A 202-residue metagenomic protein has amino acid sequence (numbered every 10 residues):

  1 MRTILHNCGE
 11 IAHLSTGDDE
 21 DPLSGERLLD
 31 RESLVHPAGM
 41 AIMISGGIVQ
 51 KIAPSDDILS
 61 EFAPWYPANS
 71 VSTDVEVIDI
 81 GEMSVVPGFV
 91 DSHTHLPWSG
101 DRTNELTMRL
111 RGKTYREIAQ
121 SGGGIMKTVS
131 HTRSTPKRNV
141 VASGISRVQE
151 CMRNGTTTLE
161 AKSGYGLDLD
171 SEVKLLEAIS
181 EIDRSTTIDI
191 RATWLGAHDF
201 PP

Functional and structural regions predicted by a protein language model:
T3-H6, S60-R111: Replace "His-x-His-based motif
N7-C8, G47: Solvent-exposed loop/turn tips at the surfaces of repeat/solenoid architectures
H13-V85: Histidine-rich, glycine-flanked metal-binding segment
M43, G81-V85, R102-A161, E177-S185: Alpha-helical scaffold segments that flank or form the walls of functional sites
S70, D183-I188: Short helix-capping segments at alpha-helix termini
V90-S92, L159-A161, I188-G196: Hydrophobic faces of well-ordered beta-strands that scaffold small-molecule active sites in alpha/beta enzyme cores
H95, G164-G166, T193-P201: Active-site beta-loop-alpha junctions enriched in small/polar residues
S163-E177, P202: Active-site glycine- and acidic-residue-rich loops that bind and position anionic ligands or nucleotide-like cofactors
